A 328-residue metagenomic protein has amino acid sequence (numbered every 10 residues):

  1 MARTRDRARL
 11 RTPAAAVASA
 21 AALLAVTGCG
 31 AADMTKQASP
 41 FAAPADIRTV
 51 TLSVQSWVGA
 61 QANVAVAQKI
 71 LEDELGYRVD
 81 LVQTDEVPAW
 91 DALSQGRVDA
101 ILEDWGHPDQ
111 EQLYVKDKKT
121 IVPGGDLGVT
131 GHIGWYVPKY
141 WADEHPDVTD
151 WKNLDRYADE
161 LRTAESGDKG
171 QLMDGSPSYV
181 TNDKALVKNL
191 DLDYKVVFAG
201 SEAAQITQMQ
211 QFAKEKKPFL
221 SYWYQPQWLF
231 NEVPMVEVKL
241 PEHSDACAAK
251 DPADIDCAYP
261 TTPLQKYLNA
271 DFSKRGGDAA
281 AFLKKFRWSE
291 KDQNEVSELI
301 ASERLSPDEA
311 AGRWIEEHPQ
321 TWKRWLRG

Functional and structural regions predicted by a protein language model:
L24-G28: C-terminal motif of bacterial Sec signal peptides marking the signal peptidase cleavage site
G30-D33: Bacterial signal peptide processing site
A45-G59, Y77-V82, K169-M173, L283: Short, well-ordered beta-strand elements
Q55-V58, R78-A92, V197-Q208: Short helix-initiation/N-cap motifs at beta->coil->alpha
V64, V82-K119, T207-Q210, W228-V233: Pocket-flanking alpha-helical
A92, V98-L102, Q171-A249: Ligand-binding pocket segment of bilobal, Venus flytrap-like solute-binding proteins
T120-L172: A conserved helix-loop-strand patch within extracytoplasmic ligand-binding domains of the periplasmic binding
I133-D143, T262-R275, E298-L299: A bilobed periplasmic-binding-protein/Venus flytrap-type ligand-binding module shared by bacterial periplasmic
